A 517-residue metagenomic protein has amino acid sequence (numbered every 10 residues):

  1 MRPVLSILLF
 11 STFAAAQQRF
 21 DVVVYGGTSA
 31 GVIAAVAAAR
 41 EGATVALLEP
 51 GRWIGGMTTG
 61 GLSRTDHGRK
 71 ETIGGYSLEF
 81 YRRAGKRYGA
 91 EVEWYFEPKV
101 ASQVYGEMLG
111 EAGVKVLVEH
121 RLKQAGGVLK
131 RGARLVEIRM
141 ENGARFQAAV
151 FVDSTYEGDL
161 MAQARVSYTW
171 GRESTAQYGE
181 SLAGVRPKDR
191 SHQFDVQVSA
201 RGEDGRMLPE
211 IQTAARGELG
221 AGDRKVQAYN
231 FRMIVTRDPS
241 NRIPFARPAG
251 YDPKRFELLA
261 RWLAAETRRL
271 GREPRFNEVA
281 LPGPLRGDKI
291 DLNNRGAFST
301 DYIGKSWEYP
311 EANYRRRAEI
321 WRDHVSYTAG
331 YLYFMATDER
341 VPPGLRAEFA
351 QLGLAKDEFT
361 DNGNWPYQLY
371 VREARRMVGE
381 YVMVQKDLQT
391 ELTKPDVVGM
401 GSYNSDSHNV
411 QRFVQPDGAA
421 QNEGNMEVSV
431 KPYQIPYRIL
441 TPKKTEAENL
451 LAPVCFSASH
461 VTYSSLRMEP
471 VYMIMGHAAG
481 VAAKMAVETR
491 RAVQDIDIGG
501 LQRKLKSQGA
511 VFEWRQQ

Functional and structural regions predicted by a protein language model:
M1-I7: Sec-dependent signal peptide recognition, specifically the positively charged N-region followed immediately by
S11-F13: N-terminal signal peptide c-region/cleavage motif recognized by signal peptidases
Q18-T28: Beta1/beta-strand and adjacent pyrophosphate-binding region of the FAD-binding site in flavoprotein oxidoreductases
G31: N-terminal Rossmann-fold NAD(P) dinucleotide-binding loop
A38: Aromatic pocket-lining residues of Rossmann-like dinucleotide-binding sites
A43-T44, E49-R131, T169, Q177-G179: Conserved N-terminal/central alpha/beta ligand/cofactor-binding core
G126-R145: Conserved beta-strand-loop-beta-strand element in the redox core of flavoprotein oxidoreductases
A144-V150, S154-Q517: Flavin (FAD/FMN)-binding glycine-rich loop and adjacent Rossmann-like elements that form
